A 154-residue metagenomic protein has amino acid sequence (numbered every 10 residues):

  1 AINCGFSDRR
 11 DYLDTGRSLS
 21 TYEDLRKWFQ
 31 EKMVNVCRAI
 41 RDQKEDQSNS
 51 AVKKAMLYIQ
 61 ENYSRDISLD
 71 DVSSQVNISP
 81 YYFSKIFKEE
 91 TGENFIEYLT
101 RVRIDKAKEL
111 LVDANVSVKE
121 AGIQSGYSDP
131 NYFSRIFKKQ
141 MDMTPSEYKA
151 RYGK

Functional and structural regions predicted by a protein language model:
A1-Y82, E89, E93, M143 (+1 more regions): Inter-domain helical "communication" segments and dimerization helices that couple sensory or membrane-embedded modules
K53, N77, R101, Y127-S128 (+1 more regions): Conserved catalytic core of two-component sensor histidine kinases
L57-E61, E89-S128, A150-K154: Terminal helix-turn-helix DNA-binding modules in bacterial transcription factors
D70, Y81, S117-E120, P130-N131 (+1 more regions): Residues within helix-turn-helix
F83, F87, Y132-F133, F137: Short hydrophobic/aromatic patch on the recognition helix
S125, N131-R135, M141, E147: Eukaryotic, compositionally biased intrinsically disordered regions
